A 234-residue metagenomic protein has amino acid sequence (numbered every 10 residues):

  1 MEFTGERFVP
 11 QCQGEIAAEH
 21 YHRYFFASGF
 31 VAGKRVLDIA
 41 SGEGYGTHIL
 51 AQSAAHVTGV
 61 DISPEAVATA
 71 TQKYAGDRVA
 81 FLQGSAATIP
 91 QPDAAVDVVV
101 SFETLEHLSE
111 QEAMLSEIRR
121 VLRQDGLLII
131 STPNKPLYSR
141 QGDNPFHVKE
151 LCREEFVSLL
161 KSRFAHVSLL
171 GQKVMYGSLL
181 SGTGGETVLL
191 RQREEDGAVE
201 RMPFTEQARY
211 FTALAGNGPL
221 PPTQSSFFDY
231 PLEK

Functional and structural regions predicted by a protein language model:
M1-A94, V98-F102, E112-L115, D143 (+2 more regions): Conserved N-terminal segment of class I S-adenosyl-L-methionine
E2-F3, P10, Y21, L127 (+3 more regions): A C-terminal cap/extension of S-adenosyl-L-methionine-dependent methyltransferases that defines the acceptor-substrate
G46-T47, P136-R140, Y176-L179, P222-T223: Short catalytic/ligand-binding loop motif for oxyanion handling, primarily in non-cytosolic enzymes, centered on
L50, I118, L160: Class I S-adenosylmethionine-dependent transferase superfamily signal
E103-H107: A short His-aromatic
E112-Q124: A short glycine-rich, Lys/Arg-flanked "PGG" loop and its adjoining helix->strand segment in the class I
D125-T132: Conserved beta-strand signature within the Rossmann-like core of class I S-adenosyl-L-methionine
R140-S158: Acceptor-substrate binding/catalytic loop of class I
